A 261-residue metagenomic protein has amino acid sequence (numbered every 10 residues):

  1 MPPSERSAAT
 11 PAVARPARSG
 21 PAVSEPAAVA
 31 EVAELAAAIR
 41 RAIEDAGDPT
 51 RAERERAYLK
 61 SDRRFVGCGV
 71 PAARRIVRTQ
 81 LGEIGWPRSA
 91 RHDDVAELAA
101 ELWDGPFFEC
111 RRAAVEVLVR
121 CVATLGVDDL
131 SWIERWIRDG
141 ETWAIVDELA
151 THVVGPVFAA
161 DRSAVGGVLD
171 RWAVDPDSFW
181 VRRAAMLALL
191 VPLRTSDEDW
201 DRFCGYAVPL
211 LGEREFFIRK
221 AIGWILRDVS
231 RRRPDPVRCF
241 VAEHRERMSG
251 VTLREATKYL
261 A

Functional and structural regions predicted by a protein language model:
P2-A261: Alpha-helical scaffold domains
